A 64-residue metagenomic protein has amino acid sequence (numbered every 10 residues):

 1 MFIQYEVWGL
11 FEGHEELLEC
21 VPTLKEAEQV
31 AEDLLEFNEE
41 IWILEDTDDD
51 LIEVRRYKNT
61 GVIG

Functional and structural regions predicted by a protein language model:
M1-L17, E45-D46: Short aromatic-glycine-(Arg/Gly/Cys) micro-motifs in beta-strand/loop hairpins
I3-Y5, V21, V30: Broad hydrophobic/π-residue packing in well-ordered secondary structure
E12-E26, I52: A short, exposed loop/beta-hairpin motif centered on an aromatic-Gly-Thr core
E28, D33-G64: Short, mixed-charge low-complexity intrinsically disordered segments
